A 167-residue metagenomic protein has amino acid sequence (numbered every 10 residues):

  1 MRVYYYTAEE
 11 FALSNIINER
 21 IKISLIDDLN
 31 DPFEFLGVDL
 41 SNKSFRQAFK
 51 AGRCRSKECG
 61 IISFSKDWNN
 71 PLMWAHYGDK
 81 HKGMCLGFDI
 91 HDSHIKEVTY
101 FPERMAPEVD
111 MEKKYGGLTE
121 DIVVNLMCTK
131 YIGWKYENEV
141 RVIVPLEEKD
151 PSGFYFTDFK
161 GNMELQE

Functional and structural regions predicted by a protein language model:
M1-E167: Partner-binding and oligomerization surfaces adjacent to conserved cores of proteins that assemble macromolecular
